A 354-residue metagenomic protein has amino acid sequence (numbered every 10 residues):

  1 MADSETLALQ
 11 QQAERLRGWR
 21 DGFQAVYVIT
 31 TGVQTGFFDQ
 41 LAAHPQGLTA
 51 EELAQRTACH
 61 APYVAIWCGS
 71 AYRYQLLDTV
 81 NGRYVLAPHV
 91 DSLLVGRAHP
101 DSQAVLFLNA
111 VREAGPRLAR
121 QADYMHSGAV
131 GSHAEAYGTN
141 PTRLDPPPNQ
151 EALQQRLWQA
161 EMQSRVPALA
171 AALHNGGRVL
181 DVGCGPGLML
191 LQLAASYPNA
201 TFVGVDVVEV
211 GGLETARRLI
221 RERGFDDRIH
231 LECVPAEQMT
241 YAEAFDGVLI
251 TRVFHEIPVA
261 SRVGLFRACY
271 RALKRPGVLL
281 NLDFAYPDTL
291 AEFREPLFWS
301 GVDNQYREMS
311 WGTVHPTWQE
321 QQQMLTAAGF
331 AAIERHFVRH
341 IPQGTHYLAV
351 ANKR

Functional and structural regions predicted by a protein language model:
W19, F23, T31, S70-G177: Conserved Class I S-adenosyl-L-methionine-dependent methyltransferase catalytic core
N175-G185: Conserved class I S-adenosyl-L-methionine
P186-P198: Conserved SAM-binding loop of SAM-dependent methyltransferases across substrates and taxa, primarily the Class I
A195-A236: Class I SAM-dependent methyltransferase SAM/SAH-binding core
E237-V248: A short acidic, Gly/Pro-enriched loop at the edge of an enzyme's catalytic core that lines a small-molecule cofactor
V263-R275: A short glycine-rich, Lys/Arg-flanked "PGG" loop and its adjoining helix->strand segment in the class I
L282-A328, I333-F337: C-terminal alpha-helical "lid/dimerization" subdomain adjacent to the S-adenosyl-L-methionine
A328-R354: Core SAM-dependent methyltransferase catalytic element
